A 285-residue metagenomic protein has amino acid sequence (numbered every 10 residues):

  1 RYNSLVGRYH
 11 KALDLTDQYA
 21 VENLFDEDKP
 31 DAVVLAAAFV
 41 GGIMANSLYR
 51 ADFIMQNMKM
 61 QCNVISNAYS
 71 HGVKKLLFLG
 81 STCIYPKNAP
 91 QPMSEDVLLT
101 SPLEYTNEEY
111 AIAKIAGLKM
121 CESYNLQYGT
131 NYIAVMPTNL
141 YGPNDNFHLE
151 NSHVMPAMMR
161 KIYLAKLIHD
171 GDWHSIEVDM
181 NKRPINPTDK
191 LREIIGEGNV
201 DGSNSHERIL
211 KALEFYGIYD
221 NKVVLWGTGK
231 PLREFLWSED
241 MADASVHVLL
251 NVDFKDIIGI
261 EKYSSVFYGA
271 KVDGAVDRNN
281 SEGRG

Functional and structural regions predicted by a protein language model:
R8, V33-F39, L76-T82, V135-P137: SDR active-site strand-loop-helix element
L15-M58: NAD(P)H-binding glycine-rich loop region in Rossmannoid oxidoreductase-like domains and their noncatalytic homologs
D17, A32, M60-N63, K75 (+3 more regions): Conserved cofactor-binding/catalytic machinery of classical short-chain dehydrogenase/reductase
V40-G41, T82-P90, T138-Y141: Active-site segment of SDR-like NAD(P)-dependent oxidoreductases
M60, V64-A68, M120-C121, A244 (+1 more regions): Hydrophobic positions on the long internal alpha-helix of Rossmann-like NAD(P)-dependent oxidoreductase domains
C62-E108, I133, N146: Conserved Rossmann-fold NAD(P)-dependent oxidoreductase catalytic core, especially the SDR/UDP-sugar
P90-D96, E122-L250, Y263-S264, A270: NAD(P)-dependent short-chain dehydrogenase/reductase
E109, A113: Active-site helix of classical SDR
